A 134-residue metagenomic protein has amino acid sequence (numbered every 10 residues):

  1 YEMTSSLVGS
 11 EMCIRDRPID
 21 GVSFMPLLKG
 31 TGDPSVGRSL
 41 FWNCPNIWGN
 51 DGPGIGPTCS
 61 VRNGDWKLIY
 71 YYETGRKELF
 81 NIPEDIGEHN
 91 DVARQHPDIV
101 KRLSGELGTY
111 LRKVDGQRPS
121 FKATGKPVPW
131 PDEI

Functional and structural regions predicted by a protein language model:
Y1-G9, I14: Single conserved hydrophobic/aromatic residue that forms the stacking wall/gate of nucleotide- or nucleobase-binding
E2, E78, E88: Acidic-residue sensor for enzyme active/binding pockets
E11, R15-I82, K113-Q117, P131-E133: C-terminal cap/loop subdomain of S1 sulfatases and analogous C-terminal strand-loop tails that border
I19, S23-P26, D98, R102 (+1 more regions): Extracytoplasmic/secreted proteins, especially bacterial periplasmic and envelope-associated proteins
R38, S104, T109-A123: Bilobed periplasmic-binding protein-like "clamshell/Venus-flytrap" ligand-binding domains
D85: Intrinsically disordered, low-complexity polar regions and short flexible loop motifs
N90-D98: Active-site-proximal N-terminal segment of extracellular/periplasmic enzymes that hydrolyze or transfer
K101, T109, T124-I134: Extracellular/periplasmic ectodomains of large secreted or surface enzymes and adhesion receptors
